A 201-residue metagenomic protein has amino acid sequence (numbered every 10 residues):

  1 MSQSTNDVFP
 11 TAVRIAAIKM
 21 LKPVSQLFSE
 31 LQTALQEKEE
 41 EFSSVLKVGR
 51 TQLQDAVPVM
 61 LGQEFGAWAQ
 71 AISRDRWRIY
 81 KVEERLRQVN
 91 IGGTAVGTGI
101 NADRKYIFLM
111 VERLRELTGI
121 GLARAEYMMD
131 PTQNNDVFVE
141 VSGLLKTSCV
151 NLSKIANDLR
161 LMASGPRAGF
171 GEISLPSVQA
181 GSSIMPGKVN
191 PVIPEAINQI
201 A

Functional and structural regions predicted by a protein language model:
M1-A201: Conserved, well-structured ligand/cofactor-binding cores
